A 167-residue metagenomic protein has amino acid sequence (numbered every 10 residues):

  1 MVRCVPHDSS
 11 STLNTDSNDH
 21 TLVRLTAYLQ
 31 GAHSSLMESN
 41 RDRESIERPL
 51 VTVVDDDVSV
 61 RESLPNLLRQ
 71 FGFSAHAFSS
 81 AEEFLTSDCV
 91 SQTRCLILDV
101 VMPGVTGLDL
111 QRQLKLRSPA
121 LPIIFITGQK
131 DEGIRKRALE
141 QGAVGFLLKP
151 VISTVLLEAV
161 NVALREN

Functional and structural regions predicted by a protein language model:
M1-T52, V58-P65, T86, L116 (+1 more regions): Non-catalytic signal-transmission and effector/linker regions of two-component phosphorelay proteins
A77-C95: Acidic, metal-coordinating helix/loop segments flanking the phosphotransfer/catalytic sites of two-component signaling
S79-S80, T106-L110: Acidic catalytic/metal-coordinating carboxylates
S87-S91, Q113-L121, Q141: Conserved phosphotransfer cores of two-component systems
M102: Receiver (REC) domain active-site loop signature in two-component systems and cognate sites in sensor histidine kinases
D109, K130-G145: Alpha4 helix (beta4-alpha4-beta5 surface) of REC/receiver domains from two-component response regulators
